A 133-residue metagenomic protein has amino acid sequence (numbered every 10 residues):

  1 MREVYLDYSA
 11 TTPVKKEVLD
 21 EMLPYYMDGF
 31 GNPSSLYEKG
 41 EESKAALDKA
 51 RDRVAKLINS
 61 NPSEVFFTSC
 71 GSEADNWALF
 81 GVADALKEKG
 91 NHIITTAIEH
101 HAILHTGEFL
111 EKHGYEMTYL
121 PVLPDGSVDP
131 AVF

Functional and structural regions predicted by a protein language model:
M1-F133: Pyridoxal 5′-phosphate
